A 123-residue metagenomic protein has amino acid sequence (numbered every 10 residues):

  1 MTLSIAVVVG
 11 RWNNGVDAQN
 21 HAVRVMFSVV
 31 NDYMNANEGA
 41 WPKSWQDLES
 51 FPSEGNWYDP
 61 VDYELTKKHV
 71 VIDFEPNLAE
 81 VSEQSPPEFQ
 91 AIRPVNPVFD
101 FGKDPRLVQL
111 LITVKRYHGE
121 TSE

Functional and structural regions predicted by a protein language model:
S4-P60, L111-S122: Conserved hydrophobic/amphipathic alpha-helical signal-anchor segments
Y58-E123: Periplasmic/extracellular, small/polar-rich flexible segments of pilin-like filament-forming proteins
